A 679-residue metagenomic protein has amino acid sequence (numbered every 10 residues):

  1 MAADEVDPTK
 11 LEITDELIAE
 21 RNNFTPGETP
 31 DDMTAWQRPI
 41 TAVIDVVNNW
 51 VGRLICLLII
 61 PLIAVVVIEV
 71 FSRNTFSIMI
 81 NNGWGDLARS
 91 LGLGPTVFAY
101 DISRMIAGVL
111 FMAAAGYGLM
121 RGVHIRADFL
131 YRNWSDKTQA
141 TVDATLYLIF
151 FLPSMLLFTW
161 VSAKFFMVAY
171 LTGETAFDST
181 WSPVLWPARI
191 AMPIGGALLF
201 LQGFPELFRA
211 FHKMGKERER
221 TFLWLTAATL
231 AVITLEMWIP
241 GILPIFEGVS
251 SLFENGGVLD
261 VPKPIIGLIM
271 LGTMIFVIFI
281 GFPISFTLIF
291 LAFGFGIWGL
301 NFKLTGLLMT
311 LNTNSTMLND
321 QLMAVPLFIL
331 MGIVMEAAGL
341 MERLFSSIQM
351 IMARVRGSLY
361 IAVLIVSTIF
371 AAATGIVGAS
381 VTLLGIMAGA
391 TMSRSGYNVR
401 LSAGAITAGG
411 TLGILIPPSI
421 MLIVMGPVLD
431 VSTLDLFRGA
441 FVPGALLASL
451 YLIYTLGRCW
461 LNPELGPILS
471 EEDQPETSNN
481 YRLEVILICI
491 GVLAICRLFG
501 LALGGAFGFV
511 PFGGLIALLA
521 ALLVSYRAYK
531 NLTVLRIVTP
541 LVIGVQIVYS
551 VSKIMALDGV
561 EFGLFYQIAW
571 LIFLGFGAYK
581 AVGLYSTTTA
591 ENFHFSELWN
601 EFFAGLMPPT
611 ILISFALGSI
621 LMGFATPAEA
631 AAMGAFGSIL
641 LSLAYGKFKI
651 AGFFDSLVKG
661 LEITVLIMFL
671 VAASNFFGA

Functional and structural regions predicted by a protein language model:
M1-A2, A679: Short intrinsically disordered, low-complexity coil segments enriched in acidic
A2-I245, F669: Alpha-helical transmembrane segments and membrane-interface helix-loop junctions in multi-pass membrane proteins
R220-A679: Alpha-helical transmembrane segments of multi-pass membrane transport proteins
